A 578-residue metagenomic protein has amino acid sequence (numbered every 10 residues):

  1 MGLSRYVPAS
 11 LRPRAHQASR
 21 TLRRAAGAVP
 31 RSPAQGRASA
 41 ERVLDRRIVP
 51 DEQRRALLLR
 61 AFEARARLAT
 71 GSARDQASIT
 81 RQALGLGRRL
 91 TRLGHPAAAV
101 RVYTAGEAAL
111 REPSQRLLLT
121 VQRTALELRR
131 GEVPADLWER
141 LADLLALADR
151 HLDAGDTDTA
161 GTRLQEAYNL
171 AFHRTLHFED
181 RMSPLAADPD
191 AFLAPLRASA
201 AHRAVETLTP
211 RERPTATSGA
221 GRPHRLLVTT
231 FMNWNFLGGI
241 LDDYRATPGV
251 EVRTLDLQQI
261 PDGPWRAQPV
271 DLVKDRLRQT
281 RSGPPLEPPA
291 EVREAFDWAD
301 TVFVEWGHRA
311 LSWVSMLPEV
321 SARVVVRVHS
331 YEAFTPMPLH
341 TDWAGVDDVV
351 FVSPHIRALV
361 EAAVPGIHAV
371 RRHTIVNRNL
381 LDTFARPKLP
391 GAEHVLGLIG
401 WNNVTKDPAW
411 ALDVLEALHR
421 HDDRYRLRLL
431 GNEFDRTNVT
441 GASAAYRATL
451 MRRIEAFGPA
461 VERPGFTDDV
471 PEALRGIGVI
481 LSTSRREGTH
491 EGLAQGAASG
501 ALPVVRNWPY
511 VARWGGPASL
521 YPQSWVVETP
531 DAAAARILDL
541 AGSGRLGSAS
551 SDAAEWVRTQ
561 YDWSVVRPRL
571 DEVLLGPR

Functional and structural regions predicted by a protein language model:
S78, D382-A385, T405, A541-L575: A charged, aromatic-enriched C-terminal amphipathic alpha-helix characteristic of glycosyltransferases across folds
P214-T215, F334-P338, E361, V376-H394 (+3 more regions): Acidic anion/phosphate-binding donor-loop and adjacent secondary structure in glycosyltransferase catalytic cores
P336, G345-R371, N379-L381: A short, active-site helix/loop in glycosyltransferases that binds the activated sugar's phosphate group
L389-K406, L412-H419, R428: Conserved donor-binding/catalytic core segment of Leloir-type glycosyltransferases
G441-F466: Nucleotide-activated donor-binding/catalytic signature segment of Leloir-type glycosyltransferases, i.e., the conserved
R485: Aromatic "clamp/platform" in nucleotide-sugar-dependent glycosyltransferases that forms part of the donor/acceptor
L502-R506, A512: Short hydrophobic beta-strand element within catalytic cores of glycosyltransferases and related nucleotide-activated
A512-D539: Change "using UDP/GDP/dTDP sugars" to "using nucleotide sugars
